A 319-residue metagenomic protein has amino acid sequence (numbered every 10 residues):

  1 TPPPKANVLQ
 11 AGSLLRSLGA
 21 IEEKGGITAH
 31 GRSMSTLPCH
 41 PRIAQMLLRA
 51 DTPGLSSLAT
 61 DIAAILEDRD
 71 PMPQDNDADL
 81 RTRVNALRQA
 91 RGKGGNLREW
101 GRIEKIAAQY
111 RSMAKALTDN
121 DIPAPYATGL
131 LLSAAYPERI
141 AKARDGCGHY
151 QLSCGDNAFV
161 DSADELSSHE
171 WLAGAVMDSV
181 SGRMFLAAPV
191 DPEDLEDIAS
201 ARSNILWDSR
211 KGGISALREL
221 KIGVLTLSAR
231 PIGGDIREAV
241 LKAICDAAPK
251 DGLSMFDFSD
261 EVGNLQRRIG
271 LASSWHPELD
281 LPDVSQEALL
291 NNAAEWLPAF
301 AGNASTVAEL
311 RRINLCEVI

Functional and structural regions predicted by a protein language model:
T1-L18: C-terminal helicase lobe
P2-N7, A29-S33, I65, A78-V84: A glycine-rich phosphate-binding loop feature that marks nucleotide/adenosyl-phosphate handling sites
P4-V8, H40, L55, I103: Generic structural signal for well-ordered, non-membrane alpha-helical segments in soluble metabolic enzymes
E22-D51, S56-A63, G148-Y150, D156-A158: Accessory beta->alpha helical hairpin/"wing" motif in late/C-terminal subdomains of nucleic-acid enzymes
E22-K24, S153-G155, S162, R210 (+1 more regions): Short acidic-glycine loop/turn motifs at beta-strand connectors
L55-H149, E170-I319: Acidic, serine/threonine- and proline-rich low-complexity intrinsically disordered segments
L132, P137, C154-D156, V160-S162: Nucleic acid-processing catalytic cores of prokaryotic defense/repair systems
A163-S167: A short, sequence-level motif marking secondary-structure junctions
